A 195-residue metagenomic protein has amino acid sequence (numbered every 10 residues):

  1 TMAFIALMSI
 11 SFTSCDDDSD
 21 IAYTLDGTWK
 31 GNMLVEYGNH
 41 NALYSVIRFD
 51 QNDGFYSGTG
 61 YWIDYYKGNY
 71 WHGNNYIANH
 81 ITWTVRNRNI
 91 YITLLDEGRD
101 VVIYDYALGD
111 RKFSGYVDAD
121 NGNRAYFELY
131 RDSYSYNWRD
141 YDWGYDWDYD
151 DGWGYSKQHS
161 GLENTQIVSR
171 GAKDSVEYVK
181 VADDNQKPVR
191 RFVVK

Functional and structural regions predicted by a protein language model:
T1-A3: Sec-dependent signal peptide recognition, specifically the positively charged N-region followed immediately by
M8-M33, D132, N137: Bacterial Sec-dependent N-terminal signal peptides
S11-T13, I47, Y116: Serine/proline-rich low-complexity intrinsically disordered segments, especially terminal tails, linkers
G27, G31-M33, S45, G54-W62 (+4 more regions): One face of beta-strands
M33, W62-Y66, L94, R131: Residue-level signal for short segments within beta-strands and strand-turn junctions of well-structured beta-sheet
L34-N39: Structural motif
H40-I90, K187-V194: N-terminal glycine/threonine-rich, aromatic-flanked beta-hairpin/loop signature
Y44, R86-K195: Beta-sheet ligand-binding and adhesion/scaffold domains
